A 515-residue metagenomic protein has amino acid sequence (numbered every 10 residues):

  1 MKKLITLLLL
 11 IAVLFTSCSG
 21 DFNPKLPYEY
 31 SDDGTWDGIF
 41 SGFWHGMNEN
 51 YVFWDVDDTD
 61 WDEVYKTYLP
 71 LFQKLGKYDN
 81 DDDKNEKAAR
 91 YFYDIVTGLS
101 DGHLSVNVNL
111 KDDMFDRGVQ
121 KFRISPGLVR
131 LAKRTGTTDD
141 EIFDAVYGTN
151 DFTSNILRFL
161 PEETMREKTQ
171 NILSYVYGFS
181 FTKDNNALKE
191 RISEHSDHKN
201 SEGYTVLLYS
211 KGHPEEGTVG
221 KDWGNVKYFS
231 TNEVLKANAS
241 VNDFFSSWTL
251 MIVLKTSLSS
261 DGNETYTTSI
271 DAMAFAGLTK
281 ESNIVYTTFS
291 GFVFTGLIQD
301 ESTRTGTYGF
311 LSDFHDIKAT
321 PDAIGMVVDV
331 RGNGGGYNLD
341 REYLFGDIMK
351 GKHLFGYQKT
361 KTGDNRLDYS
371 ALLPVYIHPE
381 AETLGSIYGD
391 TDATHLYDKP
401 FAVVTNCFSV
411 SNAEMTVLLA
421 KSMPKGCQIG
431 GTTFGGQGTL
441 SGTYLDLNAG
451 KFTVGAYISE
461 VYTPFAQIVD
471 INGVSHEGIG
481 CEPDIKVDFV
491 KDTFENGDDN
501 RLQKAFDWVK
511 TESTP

Functional and structural regions predicted by a protein language model:
K2-L8: Sec-dependent signal peptide recognition, specifically the positively charged N-region followed immediately by
F15-S17: C-terminal motif of bacterial Sec signal peptides marking the signal peptidase cleavage site
S19-G346, K350, L447-K451, D507-P515: Flexible, low-complexity junctional segments that flank or bridge functional domains
S193, G335-P400, G442, H476: Gly/Ser/Thr-rich loop/hinge elements
E281-V285, P321-M326, L354, Y397-F401 (+1 more regions): Loop/turn elements at helix/coil->beta-strand transitions in domains of secreted/extracellular proteins
G291-T295, G332-N338, L354-F355, T362-D364 (+3 more regions): Solvent-exposed loop/turn segments at secondary-structure junctions within structured extracellular/periplasmic domains
Q428-C481: BRCT (BRCA1 C-terminal) domain core and associated BRCT-interaction motifs
E477-P515: Low-complexity, Gly/Ser/Thr/Pro-rich intrinsically disordered linker/tail segments
